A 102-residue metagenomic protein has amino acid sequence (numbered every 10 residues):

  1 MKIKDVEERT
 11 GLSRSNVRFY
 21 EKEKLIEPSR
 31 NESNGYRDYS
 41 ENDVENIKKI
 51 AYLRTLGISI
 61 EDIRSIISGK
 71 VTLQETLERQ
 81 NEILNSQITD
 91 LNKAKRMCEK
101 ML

Functional and structural regions predicted by a protein language model:
M1-D62: Basic helix-turn-helix/winged-helix DNA-binding cores and closely related short helical interaction motifs
A51, I63-L102: Short, charged amphipathic alpha-helical surface segments
